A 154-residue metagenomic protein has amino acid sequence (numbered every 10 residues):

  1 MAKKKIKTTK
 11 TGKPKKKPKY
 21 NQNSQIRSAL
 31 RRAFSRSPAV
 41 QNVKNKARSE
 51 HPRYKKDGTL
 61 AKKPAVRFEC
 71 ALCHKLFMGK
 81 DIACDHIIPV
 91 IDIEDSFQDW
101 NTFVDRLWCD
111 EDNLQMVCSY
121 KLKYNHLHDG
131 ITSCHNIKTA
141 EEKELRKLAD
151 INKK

Functional and structural regions predicted by a protein language model:
M1-K4, K153-K154: Short intrinsically disordered terminal tails
A2, T8-L72, W100-D112: Short, charged surface segments at domain edges that flank catalytic/cofactor-binding sites
N21-S24, M78, C118, I137: Alpha-helix initiation/capping motif
N45-R53, V90-D95, C118-K123: Short regulatory "switch" loops immediately downstream of catalytic or recognition motifs within protein catalytic
K75-Q115: Histidine-centered nuclease catalytic patch
R106-K153: Short Cys/His-centered divalent metal-binding micro-motifs
